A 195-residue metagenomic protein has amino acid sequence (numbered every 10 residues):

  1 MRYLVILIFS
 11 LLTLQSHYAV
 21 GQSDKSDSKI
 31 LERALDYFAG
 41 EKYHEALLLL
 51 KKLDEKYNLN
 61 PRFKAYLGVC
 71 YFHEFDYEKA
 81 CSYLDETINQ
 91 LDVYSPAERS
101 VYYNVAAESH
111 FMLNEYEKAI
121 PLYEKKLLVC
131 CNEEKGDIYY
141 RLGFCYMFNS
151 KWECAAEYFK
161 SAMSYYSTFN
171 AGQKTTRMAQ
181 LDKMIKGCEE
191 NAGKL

Functional and structural regions predicted by a protein language model:
S26-K52, K56: Alpha-helical segment of the N-proximal tetratricopeptide repeat
N89, M147-A171: TPR/TPR-like (Sel1-like) alpha-helical repeat modules
